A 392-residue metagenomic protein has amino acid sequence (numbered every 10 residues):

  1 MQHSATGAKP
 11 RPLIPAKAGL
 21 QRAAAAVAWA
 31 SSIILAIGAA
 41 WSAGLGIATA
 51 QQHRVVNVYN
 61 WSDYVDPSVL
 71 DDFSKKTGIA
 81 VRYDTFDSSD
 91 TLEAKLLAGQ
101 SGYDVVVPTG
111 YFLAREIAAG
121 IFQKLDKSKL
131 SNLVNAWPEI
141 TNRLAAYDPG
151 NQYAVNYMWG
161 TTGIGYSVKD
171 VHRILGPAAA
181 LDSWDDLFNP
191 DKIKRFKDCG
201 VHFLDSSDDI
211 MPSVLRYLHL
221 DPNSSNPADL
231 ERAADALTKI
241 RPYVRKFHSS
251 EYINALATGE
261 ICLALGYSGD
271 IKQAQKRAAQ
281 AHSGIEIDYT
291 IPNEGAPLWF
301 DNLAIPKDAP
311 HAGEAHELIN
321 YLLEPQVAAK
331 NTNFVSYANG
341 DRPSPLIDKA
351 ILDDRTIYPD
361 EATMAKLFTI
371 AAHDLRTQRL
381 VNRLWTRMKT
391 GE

Functional and structural regions predicted by a protein language model:
T49-E116: Early extracytoplasmic/lumenal segment of secretory-pathway proteins
I79, G99-P108, I121-Q123, K192 (+2 more regions): Alpha-to-beta junction loops
S101-V105, Q123-K169: A structural signal for short loop-to-beta-strand junctions that line the ligand-binding cleft of periplasmic/secreted
I117-L125, R143-L144, P149-N151, Y243 (+2 more regions): Ligand-binding "clamshell"
Q123-V134, D185, A281-P297, P306-A309: Short beta-strand->loop
H202-T290: Ligand-binding pocket segment of bilobal, Venus flytrap-like solute-binding proteins
N254, E361-E392: Conserved C-terminal helix/tail region of periplasmic/extracytoplasmic solute-binding proteins
D301, P306-K366: Mature extracytoplasmic/periplasmic domains
